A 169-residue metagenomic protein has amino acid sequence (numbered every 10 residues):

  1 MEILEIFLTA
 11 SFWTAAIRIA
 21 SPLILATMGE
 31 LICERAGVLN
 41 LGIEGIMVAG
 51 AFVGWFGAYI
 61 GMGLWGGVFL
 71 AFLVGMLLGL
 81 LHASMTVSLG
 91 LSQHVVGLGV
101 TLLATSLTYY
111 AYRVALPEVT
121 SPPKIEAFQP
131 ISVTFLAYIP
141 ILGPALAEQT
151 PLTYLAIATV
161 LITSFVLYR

Functional and structural regions predicted by a protein language model:
M1-L25, L39, V53, I60-G66: Membrane-interfacial amphipathic/re-entrant helices at transmembrane-helix boundaries
I6-A15, W65, G90, L142-Y154: Interfacial loop-to-helix junctions that mark the boundaries of transmembrane helices in multi-pass membrane
I17, S21, L25, A49 (+5 more regions): Lipid-exposed faces of alpha-helical membrane segments in multi-pass integral membrane proteins
T27-I32, F52-F56, L80, S84 (+1 more regions): Alpha-helical transmembrane segments of multipass membrane proteins
E30-I46: Membrane-interface helix-loop junction between the first two transmembrane segments
C33-A36, A58-Y59, T86-S88: Helix-capping/transition residues at the boundaries of transmembrane alpha-helices and the short helical linkers
M62-L107: Alpha-helical transmembrane segments within multi-pass membrane transporters and channels
T105-R169: Transmembrane helix-bundle core of multi-pass membrane transporters and related energy-transducing complexes
